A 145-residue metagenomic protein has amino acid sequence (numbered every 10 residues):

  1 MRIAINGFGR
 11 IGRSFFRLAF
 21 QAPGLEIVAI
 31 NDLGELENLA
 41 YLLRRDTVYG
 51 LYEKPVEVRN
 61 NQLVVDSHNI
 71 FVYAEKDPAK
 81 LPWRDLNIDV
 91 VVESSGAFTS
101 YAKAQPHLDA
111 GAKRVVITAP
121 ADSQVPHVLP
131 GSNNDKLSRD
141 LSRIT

Functional and structural regions predicted by a protein language model:
M1-T145: N-terminal Rossmann-like NAD(P) cofactor-binding subdomain of oxidoreductases, focused on the glycine-rich
